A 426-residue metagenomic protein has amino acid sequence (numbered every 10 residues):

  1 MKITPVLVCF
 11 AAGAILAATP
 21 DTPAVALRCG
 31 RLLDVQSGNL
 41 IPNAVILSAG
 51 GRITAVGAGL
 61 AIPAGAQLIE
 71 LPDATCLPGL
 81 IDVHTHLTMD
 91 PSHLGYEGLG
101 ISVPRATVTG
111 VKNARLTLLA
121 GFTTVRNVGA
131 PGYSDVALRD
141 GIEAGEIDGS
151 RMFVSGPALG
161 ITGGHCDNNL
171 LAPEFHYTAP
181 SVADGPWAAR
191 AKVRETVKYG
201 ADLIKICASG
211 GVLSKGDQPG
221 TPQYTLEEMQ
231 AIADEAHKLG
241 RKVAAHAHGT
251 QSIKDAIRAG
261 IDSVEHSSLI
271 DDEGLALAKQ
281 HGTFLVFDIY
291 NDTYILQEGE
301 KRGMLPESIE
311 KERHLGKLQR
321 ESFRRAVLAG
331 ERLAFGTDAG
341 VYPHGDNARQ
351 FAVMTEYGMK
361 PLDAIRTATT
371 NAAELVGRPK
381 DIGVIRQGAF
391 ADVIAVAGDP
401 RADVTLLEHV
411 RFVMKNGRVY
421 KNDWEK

Functional and structural regions predicted by a protein language model:
T19, L32, S37-L77: Histidine-rich, glycine-flanked metal-binding segment
A74-E146, T162-H165, N169-A172, E227 (+2 more regions): Metal-associated gating/positioning segment near the N- to mid-region
M89-A106, L118, T162-Y177, V212-L226 (+1 more regions): Active-site gating loops and adjacent loop-to-helix segments of metal-dependent hydrolytic enzymes
P91-L94, D135, S214-G216, I253-A259 (+5 more regions): Histidine/acidic-residue-rich catalytic or RNA/ligand-binding cores of hydrolases and nuclease-related proteins
G100, K238, K242, E307 (+1 more regions): His/Asp/Glu-enriched, well-ordered alpha-helical/loop segment that forms or immediately abuts the divalent-metal
T109-D135, G149-A158, A201-S214, K242 (+2 more regions): Divalent metal-dependent hydrolysis catalytic cores, especially in the metallo-beta-lactamase
D140-A158, P219-A245, G282, V286-Y290: Alpha-helix-loop-beta-strand connector modules within alpha/beta enzyme cores
T178-A259: Metal-dependent enolase-superfamily TIM-barrel catalytic cores that perform enediolate-based chemistry
